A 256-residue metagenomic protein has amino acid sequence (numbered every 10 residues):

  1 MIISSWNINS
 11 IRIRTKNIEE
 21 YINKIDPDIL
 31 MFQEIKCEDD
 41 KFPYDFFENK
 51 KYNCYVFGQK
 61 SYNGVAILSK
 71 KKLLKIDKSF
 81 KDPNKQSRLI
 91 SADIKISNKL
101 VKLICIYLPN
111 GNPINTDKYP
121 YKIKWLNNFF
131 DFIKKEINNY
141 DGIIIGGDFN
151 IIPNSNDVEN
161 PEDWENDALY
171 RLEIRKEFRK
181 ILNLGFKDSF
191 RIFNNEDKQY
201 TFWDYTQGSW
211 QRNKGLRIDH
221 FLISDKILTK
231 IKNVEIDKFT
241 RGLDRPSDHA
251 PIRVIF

Functional and structural regions predicted by a protein language model:
M1-E48, N53, Y62-V65, P153 (+1 more regions): N-terminal, active-site-proximal structural segment of metallo-dependent hydrolase catalytic domains
I3-N7, I22-D40, L103, F132-D157 (+4 more regions): Active-site beta-strand/loop signature of hydrolases that rely on acidic residues for catalysis
I35-P113: Structured beta-strand-rich core segments of catalytic domains in phosphoester-bond hydrolases
K50, W125-I218: Metal-dependent phosphoesterases centered on the DNase I-like endonuclease/exonuclease/phosphatase
S61-I76, D197, G208-K230: Conserved beta strand-loop-helix elements of the APE1-like EEP
K70-K71, A92-N98, S224-D225, S247 (+1 more regions): Active-site beta-strand termini and strand-to-loop segments that position acidic
L108-N127, E162-N166: Surface-exposed cleft-lining segments at the edges of enzyme active sites
E235-F256: Surface polyanion/phosphate-binding segment centered on an Asp-His-Pro turn
